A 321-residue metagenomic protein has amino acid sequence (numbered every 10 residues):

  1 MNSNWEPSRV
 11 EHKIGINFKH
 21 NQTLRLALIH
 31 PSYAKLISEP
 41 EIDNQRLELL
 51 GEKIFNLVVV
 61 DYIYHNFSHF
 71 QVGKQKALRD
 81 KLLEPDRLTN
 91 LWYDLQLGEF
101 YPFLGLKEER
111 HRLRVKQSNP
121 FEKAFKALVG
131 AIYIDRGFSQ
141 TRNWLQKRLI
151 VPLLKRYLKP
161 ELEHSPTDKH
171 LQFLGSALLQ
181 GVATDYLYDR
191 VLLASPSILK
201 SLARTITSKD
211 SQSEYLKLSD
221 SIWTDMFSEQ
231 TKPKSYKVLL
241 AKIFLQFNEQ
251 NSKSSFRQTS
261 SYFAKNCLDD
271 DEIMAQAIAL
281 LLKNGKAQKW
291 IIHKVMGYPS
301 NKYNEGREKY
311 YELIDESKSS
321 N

Functional and structural regions predicted by a protein language model:
M1-L281, A287-H293, E308, S320-N321: Double-stranded RNA-binding/processing signature
S213, P299-K318: Major-groove recognition helix of helix-turn-helix-like DNA-binding domains
K294-Y298: A short, exposed loop/beta-hairpin motif centered on an aromatic-Gly-Thr core
